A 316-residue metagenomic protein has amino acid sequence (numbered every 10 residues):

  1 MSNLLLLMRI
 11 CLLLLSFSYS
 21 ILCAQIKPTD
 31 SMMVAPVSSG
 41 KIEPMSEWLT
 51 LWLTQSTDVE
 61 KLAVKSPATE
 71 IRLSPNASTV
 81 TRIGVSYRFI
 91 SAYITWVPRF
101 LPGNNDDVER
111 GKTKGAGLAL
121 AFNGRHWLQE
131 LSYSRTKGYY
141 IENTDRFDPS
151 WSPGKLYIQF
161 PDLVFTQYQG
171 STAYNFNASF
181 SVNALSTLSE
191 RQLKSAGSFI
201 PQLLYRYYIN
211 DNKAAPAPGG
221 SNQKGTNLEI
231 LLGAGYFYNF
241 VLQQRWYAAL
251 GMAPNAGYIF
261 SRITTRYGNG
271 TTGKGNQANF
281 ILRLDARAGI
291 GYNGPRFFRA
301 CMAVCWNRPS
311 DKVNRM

Functional and structural regions predicted by a protein language model:
M45-L51, T79, R88-I90, R125-Q129 (+5 more regions): Outer-envelope beta-barrel architecture signal
E47, P75-T81, S86, K112-A116 (+5 more regions): Residues that define the transmembrane beta-barrel architecture of outer-membrane proteins
L53, T81-Y87, L118-G124, G170-F176 (+5 more regions): Residues on the lipid-exposed face of transmembrane beta-strands in outer-membrane beta-barrel proteins
Q55-K61, Y87-S91, W96-P102, G124-H126 (+6 more regions): Transmembrane beta-strands of outer-membrane beta-barrel pores
D58-V80, S91-G111: Surface-exposed strand-loop-strand hairpins of Gram-negative outer-membrane beta-barrel proteins
P67-I71, L101-D106, P153-P161, S186-T187 (+3 more regions): Extracellular loop and loop/strand-boundary signature of outer-membrane beta-barrel proteins
G117-K224: Outer-membrane pore/translocation modules
L156-I158, L284-M316: Predominantly the C-terminal beta-signal and adjacent terminal strand-loop region of outer-membrane beta-barrel
